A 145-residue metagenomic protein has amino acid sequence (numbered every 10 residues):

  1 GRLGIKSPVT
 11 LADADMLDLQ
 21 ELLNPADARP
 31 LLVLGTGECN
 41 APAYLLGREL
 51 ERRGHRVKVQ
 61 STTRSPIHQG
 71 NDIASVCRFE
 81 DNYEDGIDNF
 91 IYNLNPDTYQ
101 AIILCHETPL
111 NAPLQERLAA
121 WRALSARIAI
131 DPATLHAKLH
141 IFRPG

Functional and structural regions predicted by a protein language model:
G1-G145: PRPP-associated nucleotide enzymes
